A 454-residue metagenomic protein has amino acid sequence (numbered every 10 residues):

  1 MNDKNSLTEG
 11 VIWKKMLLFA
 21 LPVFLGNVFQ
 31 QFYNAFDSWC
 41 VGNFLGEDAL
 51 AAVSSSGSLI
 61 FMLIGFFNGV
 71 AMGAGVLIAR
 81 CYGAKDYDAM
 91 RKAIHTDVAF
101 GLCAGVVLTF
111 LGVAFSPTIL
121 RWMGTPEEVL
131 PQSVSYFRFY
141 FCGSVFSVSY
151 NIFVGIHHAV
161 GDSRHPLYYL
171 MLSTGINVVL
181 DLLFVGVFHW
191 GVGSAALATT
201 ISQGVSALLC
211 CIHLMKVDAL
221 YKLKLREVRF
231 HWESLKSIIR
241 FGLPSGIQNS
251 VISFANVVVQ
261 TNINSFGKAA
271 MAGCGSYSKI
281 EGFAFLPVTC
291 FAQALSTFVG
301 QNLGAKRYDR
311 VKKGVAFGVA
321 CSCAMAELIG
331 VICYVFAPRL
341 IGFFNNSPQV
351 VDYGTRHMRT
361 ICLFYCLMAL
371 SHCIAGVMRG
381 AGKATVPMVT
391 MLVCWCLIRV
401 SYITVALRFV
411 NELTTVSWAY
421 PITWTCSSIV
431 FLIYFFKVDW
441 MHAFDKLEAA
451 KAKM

Functional and structural regions predicted by a protein language model:
M1-A20, I78-V145, V187-L243, V299-F364 (+1 more regions): Short alpha-helical transmembrane segments in multi-pass integral membrane proteins
E9, W13-F32, F36, L59-F66 (+8 more regions): Residue-level signal for short hydrophobic patches within transmembrane helices of multi-pass membrane transporters
L18-D37, F139, Y150, S173 (+5 more regions): Transmembrane helical elements of multi-pass membrane transporters/channels
F32-A51, L120-E127, L183-W190, S250-S278 (+4 more regions): Helix-terminus/linker motif at the lipid-water interface of multi-pass membrane proteins
E47-S58, S133-F137, A196, K268-F283 (+2 more regions): Small-residue hotspots at the loop-to-helix junctions and early N-terminal turns of transmembrane alpha-helices
L50-F110, S147-P166, Q260, G273-A337 (+2 more regions): Small-residue-rich hydrophobic transmembrane alpha-helices
M62, N177-D181, A207-C211, F283-L286 (+3 more regions): Hydrophobic transmembrane alpha-helices of multi-pass small-molecule transporters
A71, F139-H158, P166-T174, A195-C210 (+4 more regions): Short runs within selected transmembrane alpha-helices of multi-pass transporters and secretion channels
